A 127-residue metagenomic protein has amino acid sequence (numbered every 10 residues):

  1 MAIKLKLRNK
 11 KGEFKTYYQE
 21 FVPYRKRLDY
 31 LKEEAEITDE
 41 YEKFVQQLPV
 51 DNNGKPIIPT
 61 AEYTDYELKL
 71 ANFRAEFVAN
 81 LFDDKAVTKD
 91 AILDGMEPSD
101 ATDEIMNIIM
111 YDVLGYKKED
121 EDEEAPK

Functional and structural regions predicted by a protein language model:
M1-L68: Short N-terminal mixed-charge amphipathic segments
N9, N52-N53, N72, N80 (+1 more regions): Detector for Asparagine
E20, F73-R74, A101: Alpha-helical structural motif
E67-F77: Alpha-helix-centered segments that form part of catalytic cores
A79-K127: C-terminal charged interaction modules
